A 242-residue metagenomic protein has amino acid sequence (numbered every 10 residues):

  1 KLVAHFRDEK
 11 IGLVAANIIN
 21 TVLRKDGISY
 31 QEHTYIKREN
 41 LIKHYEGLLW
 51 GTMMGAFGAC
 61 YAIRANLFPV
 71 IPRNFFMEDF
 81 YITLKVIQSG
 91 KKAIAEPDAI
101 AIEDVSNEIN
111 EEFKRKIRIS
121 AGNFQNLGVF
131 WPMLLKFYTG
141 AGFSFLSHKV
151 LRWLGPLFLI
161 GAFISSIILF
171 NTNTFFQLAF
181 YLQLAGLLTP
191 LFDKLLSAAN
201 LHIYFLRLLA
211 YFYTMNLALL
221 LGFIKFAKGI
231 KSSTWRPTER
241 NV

Functional and structural regions predicted by a protein language model:
K1-H5: Acidic donor-binding/catalytic loop of UDP-sugar-dependent glycosyltransferases, especially processive GT2
F6-N40, N74-E78, I82-H148, L217 (+1 more regions): Catalytic donor/gating beta->alpha subdomain of glycosyltransferases that bind UDP-sugars
Y45-G51: Short, P/G- and charge-enriched loop/turn segments at secondary-structure junctions
G47, A65-L67, G90: Short loop segments at secondary-structure junctions
L49, N123, K149, W153-L157: Loop-to-transmembrane-helix entry motif
A56-V70: Conserved nucleotide-sugar donor-binding and metal-coordinating catalytic region shared by glycosyltransferases
E103, R152-K231: Membrane-embedded multi-pass helical conduit in multi-pass membrane proteins, especially envelope-biosynthetic
T234-V242: Membrane-proximal intrinsically disordered regions of secretory-pathway and membrane-system proteins
